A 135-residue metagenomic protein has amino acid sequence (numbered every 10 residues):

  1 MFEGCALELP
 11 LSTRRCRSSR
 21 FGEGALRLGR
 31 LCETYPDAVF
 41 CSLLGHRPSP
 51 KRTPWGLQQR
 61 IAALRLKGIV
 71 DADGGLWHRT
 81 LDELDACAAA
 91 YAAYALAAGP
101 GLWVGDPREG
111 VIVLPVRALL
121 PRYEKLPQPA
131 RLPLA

Functional and structural regions predicted by a protein language model:
M1-A135: RNase H-like (RuvC/DEDD) metal-dependent nuclease/polynucleotide-processing core
